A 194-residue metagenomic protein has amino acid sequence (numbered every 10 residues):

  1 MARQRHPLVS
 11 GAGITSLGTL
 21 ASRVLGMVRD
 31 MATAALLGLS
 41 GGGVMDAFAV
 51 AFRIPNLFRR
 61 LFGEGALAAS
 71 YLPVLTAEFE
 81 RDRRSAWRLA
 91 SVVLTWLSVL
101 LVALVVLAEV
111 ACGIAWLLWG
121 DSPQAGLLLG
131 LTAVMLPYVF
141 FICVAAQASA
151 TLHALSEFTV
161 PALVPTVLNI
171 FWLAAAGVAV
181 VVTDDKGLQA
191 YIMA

Functional and structural regions predicted by a protein language model:
M1-A194: Membrane-embedded alpha-helical bundles of multi-pass transporters/translocases, especially carrier/permease families
